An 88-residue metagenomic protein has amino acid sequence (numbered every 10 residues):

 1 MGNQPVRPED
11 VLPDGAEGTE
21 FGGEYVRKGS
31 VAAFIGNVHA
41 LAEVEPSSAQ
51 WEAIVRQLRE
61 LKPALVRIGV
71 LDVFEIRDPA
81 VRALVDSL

Functional and structural regions predicted by a protein language model:
M1-G18: Short acidic, Pro/Gly- and aromatic-enriched capping/linker segments at domain boundaries
R7, E45-S48, D78: Serine/threonine-rich low-complexity intrinsically disordered regions
E17-G18, R27, A32, N37 (+2 more regions): A generic structural micro-environment signature that highlights single residues at secondary-structure boundaries
K28-A53, Q57, P63-V66: Short, surface-exposed, low-complexity cationic segments
R59-L88: Short, compact, well-ordered microdomains
